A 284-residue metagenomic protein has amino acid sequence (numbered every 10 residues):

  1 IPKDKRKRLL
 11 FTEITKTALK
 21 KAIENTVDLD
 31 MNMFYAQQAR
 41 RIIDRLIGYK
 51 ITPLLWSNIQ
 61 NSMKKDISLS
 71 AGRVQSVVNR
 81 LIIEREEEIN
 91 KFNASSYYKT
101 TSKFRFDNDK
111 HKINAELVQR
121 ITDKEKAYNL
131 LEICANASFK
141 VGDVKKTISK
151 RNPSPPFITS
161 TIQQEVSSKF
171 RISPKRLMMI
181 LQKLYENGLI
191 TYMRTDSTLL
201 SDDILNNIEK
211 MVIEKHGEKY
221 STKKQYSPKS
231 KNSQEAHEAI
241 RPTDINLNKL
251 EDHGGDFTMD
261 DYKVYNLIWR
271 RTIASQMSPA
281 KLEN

Functional and structural regions predicted by a protein language model:
I1-N284: Toprim catalytic domain recognition across nucleic-acid enzymes
